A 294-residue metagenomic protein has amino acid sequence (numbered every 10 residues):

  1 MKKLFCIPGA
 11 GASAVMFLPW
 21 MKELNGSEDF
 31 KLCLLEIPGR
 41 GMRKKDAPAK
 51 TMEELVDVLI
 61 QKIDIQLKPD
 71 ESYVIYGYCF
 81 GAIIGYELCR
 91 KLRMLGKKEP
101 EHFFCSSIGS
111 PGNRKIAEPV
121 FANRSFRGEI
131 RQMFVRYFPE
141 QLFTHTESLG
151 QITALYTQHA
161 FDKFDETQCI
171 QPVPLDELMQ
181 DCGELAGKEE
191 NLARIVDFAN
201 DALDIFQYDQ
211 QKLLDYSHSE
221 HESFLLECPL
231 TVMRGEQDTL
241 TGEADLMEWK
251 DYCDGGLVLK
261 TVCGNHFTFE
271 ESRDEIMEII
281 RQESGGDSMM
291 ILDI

Functional and structural regions predicted by a protein language model:
M1-F30, L34-I37: Short, surface-exposed "cap/lid" segments of acyl-processing enzymes
K2-I7, A14-V15, R90-I294: Alpha/beta hydrolase fold serine-hydrolase catalytic domain that processes acyl esters and thioesters
K2-K3, E71-Y73: Generic beta-sheet signal
M21, G85, C89-R93: A conserved amphipathic alpha-helix that caps or lines the catalytic cleft of carbohydrate- and lipid-modifying enzymes
K31, S72-V74, H102: Structural signature of beta-strand start/N-cap positions in the alpha/beta core of ABC transporter nucleotide-binding
L34, P38-E71: Active-site loop/oxyanion-hole signature of alpha/beta-hydrolase fold enzymes
I75-G77, S106: Short beta-strand immediately N-terminal to the catalytic nucleophile in serine-hydrolase-like folds
G77-G81, G85: Gly/Ala-rich beta-loop-alpha elbow adjacent to hydrolase catalytic centers
